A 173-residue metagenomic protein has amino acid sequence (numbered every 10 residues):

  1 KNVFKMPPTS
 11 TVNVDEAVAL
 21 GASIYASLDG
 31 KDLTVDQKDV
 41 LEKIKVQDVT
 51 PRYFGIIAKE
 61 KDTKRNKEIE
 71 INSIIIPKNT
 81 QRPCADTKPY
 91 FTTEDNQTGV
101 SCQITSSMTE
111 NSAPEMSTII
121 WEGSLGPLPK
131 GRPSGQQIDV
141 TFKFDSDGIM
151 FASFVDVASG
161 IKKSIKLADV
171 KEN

Functional and structural regions predicted by a protein language model:
K1-D36: Helical "lid/coupling" subdomains associated with nucleotide-phosphate turnover
A26, T34-N173: Acidic low-complexity intrinsically disordered segments
